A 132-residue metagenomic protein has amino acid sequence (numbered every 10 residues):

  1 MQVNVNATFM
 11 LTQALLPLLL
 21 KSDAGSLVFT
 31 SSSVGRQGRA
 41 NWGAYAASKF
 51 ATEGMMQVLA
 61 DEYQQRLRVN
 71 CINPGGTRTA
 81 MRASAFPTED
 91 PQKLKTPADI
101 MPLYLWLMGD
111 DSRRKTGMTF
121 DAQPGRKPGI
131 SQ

Functional and structural regions predicted by a protein language model:
M1-M10, V28, T52: Catalytic Tyr-X3-Lys loop
T12, S48: Active-site helix of classical SDR
A14-D23: A short helix-coil junction within the Rossmann-fold of NAD(P)-dependent oxidoreductases
V28, V69-I72, R82: Hydrophobic structural elements of the Rossmann-like NAD(P)H-binding subdomain that define the short-chain
S32: Residue(s) in the substrate-gating loop at a strand-loop-helix junction that position the organic substrate next
Q37, V58-L67, D111: Active-site-adjacent segment of SDR/Rossmann-fold oxidoreductases
Q37-G43: Active-site loop immediately N-terminal to the catalytic Tyr-X3-Lys motif of short-chain dehydrogenase/reductase
C71-P74, T79, T88-I130: C-terminal helical subdomain
